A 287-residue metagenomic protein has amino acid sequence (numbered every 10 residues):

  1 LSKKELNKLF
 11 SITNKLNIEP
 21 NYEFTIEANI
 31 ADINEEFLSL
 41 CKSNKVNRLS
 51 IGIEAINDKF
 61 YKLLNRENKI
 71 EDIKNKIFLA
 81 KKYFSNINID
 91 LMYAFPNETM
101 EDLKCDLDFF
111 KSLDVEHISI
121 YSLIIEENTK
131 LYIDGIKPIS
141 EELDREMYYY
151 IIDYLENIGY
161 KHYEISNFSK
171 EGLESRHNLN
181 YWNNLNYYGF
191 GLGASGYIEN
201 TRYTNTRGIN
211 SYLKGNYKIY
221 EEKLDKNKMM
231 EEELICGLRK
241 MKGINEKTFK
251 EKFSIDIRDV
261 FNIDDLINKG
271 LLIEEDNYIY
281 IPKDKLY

Functional and structural regions predicted by a protein language model:
L1-F253: C-terminal scaffold of the Radical SAM
F253-N268: Short amphipathic alpha-helical interaction segments
I267-N277: A short, conserved structural fragment
D276-Y287: Accessory beta->alpha helical hairpin/"wing" motif in late/C-terminal subdomains of nucleic-acid enzymes
